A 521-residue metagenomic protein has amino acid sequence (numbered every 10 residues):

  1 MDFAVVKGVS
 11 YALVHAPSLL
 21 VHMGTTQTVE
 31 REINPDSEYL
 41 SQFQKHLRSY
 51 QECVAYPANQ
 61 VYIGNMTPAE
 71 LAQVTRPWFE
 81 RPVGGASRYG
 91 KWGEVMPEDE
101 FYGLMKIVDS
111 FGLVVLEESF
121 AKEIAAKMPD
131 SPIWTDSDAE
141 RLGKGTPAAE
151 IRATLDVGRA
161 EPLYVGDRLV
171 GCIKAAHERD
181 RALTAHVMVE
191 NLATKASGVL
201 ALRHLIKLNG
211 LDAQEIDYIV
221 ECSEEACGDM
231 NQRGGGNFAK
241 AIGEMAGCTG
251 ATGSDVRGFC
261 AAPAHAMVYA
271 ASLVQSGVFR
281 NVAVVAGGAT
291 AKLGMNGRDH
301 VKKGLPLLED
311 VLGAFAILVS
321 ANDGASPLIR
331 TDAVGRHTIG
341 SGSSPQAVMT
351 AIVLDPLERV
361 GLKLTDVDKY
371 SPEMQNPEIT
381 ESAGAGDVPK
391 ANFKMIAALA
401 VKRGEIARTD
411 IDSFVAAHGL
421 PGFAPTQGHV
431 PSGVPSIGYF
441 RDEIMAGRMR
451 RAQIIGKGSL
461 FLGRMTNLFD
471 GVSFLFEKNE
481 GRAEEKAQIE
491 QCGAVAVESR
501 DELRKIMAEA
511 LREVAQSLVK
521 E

Functional and structural regions predicted by a protein language model:
M1-L192, D299-L364, A417, G456 (+1 more regions): Condensing-enzyme catalytic core mediating Claisen C-C bond formation in acyl metabolism
G171-R181, A185-V189, D229-Y269, L273-R280 (+1 more regions): Conserved catalytic cysteine-centered active-site region of acyl-thioester-dependent Claisen-condensing enzymes
T194-G258, K363-K394: Conserved beta-ketoacyl condensing-enzyme motif
C222-C227, G258-P263, A286-K292, G456-F461: Acidic, glycine-rich active-site loops and adjacent beta-strand->loop/helix elements that engage anionic groups
M230-R233, H265-V268, L293-D299, R330-T331 (+2 more regions): Short acidic, glycine/serine/threonine-rich loops at helix termini
Q275-G313: Flexible, glycine-rich active-site loops centered on histidine and acidic residues that chelate a metal or position
G288-A289, A333-T338, S371-I379, G458-S459: Glycine-rich beta-alpha junction loops
V353-V360, G433-A446: A short, acidic, amphipathic alpha-helical segment used as a generic capping/interface helix at domain edges
